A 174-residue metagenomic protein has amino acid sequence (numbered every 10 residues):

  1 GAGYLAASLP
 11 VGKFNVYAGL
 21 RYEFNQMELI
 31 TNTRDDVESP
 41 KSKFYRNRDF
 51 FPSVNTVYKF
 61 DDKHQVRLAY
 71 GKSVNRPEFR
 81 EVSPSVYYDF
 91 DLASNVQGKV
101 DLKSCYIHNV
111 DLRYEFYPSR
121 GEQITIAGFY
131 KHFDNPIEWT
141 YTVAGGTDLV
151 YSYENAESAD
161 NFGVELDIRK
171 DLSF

Functional and structural regions predicted by a protein language model:
G1, K99, K103, R120-F174: Outer membrane beta-barrel strand-and-loop segments of large Gram-negative receptors, especially TonB-dependent
G1-F133: Structural signature of Gram-negative outer-membrane beta-barrels, strongest in the C-terminal barrel of TonB-dependent
